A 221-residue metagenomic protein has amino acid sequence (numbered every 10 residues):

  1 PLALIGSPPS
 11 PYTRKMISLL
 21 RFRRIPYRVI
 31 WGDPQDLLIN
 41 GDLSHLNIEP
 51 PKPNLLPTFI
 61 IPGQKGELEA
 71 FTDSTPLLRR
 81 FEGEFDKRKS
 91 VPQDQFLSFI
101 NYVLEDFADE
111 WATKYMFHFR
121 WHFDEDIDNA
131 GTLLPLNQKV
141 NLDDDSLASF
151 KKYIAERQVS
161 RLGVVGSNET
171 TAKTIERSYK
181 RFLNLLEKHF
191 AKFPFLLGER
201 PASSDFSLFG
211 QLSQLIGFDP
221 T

Functional and structural regions predicted by a protein language model:
P1-D145, L196: GST-like domain detector, emphasizing the conserved glutathione-binding G-site in the N-terminal thioredoxin-like
K114-T221: GST-like fold's C-terminal all-alpha helical module
